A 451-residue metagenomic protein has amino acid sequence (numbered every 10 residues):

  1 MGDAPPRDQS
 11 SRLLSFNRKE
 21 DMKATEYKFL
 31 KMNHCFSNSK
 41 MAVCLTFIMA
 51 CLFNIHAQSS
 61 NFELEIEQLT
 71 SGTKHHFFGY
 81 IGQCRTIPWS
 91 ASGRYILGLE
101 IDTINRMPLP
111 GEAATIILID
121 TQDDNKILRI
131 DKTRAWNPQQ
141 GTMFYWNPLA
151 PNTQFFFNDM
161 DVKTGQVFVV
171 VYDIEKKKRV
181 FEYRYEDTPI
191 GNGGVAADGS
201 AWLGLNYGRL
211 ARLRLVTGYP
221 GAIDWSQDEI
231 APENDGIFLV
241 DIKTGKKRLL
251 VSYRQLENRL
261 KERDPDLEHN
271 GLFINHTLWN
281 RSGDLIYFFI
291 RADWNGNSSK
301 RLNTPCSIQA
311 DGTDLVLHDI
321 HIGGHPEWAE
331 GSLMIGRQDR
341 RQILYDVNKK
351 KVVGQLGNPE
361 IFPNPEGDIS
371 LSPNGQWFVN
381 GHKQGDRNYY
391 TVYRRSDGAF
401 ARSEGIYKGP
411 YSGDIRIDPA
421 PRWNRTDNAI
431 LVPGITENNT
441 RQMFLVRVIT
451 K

Functional and structural regions predicted by a protein language model:
E67-F78, I130-P138, E186-D187, K247-H269 (+2 more regions): Surface-exposed loop and turn segments in beta-propeller and other repeat-based domains that flank or scaffold
Q83-R85, L109-M160: Blade-loop segments of beta-propeller domains
T86-I96, Q139-V162, N192-A201, N206 (+4 more regions): Blade-terminus and WD-like Trp-Asp/Gly-His loop motifs, strongest in beta-propeller folds
L99-A113, F157-D161, G204-N234, F289-R301 (+2 more regions): Short, conserved, GDST-rich strand-edge loop motifs in beta-rich repeat architectures
Q140-P148, F157-G236, L250-D266: Asp-box/WD-like beta-propeller blade repeats and closely related beta-sheet repeat scaffolds
I322-G324, G357-D368, A399-A420: Conserved blade-ending motifs and adjacent loop-strand segments that build the rim/top face of beta-propeller domains
R341, P359-D397: Loop/turn-rich, solvent-exposed surfaces of beta-rich toroidal or solenoidal domains
I417-K451: Blade-level signature of beta-propeller repeat domains, shared across WD40, Kelch, NHL, RCC1 and BNR/Asp-box propellers
